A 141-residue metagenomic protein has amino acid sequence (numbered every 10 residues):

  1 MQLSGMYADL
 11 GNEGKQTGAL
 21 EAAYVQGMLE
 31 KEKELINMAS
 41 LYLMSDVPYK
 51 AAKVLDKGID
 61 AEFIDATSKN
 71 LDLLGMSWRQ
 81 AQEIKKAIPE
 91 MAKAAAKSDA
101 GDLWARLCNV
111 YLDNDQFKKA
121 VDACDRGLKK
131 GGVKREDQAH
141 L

Functional and structural regions predicted by a protein language model:
M1-L141: Alpha-solenoid helical repeat scaffolds
